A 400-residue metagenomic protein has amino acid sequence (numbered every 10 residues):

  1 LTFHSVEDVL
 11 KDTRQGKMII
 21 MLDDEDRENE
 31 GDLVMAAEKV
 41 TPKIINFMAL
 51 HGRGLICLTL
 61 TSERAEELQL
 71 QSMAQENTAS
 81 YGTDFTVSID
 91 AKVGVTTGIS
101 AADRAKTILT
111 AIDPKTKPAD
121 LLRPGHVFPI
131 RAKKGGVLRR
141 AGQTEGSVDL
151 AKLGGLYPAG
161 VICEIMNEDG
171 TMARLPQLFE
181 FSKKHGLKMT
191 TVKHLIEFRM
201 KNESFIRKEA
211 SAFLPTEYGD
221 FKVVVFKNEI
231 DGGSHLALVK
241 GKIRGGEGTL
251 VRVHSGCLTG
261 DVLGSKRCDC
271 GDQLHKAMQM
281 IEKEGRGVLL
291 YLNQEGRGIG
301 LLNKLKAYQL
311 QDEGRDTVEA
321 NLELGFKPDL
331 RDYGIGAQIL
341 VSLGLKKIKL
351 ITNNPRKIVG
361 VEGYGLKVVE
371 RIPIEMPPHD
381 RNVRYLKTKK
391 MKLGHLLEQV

Functional and structural regions predicted by a protein language model:
L1-V400: Catalytic domains of riboflavin
